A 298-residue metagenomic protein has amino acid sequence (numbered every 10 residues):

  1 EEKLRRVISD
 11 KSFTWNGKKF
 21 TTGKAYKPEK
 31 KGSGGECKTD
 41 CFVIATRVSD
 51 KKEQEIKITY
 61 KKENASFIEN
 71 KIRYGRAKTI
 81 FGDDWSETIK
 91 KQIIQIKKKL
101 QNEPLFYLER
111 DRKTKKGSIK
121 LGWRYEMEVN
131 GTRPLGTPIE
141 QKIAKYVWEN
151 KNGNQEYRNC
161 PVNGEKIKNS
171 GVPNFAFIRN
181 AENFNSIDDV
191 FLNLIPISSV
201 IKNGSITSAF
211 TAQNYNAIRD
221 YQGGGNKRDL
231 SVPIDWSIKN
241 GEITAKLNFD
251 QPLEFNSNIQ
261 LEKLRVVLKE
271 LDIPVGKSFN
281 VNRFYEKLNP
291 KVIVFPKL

Functional and structural regions predicted by a protein language model:
E1-T79: Catalytic centers of nucleases
S9-S12, G17, P104, K115 (+4 more regions): Short, flexible coil/linker elements and helix-boundary hinge sites characteristic of intrinsically disordered
K51-V266: Catalytic cores of nucleic-acid endonucleases
E242-L298: Hydrophobic, glycine-enriched assembly/anchoring segments
